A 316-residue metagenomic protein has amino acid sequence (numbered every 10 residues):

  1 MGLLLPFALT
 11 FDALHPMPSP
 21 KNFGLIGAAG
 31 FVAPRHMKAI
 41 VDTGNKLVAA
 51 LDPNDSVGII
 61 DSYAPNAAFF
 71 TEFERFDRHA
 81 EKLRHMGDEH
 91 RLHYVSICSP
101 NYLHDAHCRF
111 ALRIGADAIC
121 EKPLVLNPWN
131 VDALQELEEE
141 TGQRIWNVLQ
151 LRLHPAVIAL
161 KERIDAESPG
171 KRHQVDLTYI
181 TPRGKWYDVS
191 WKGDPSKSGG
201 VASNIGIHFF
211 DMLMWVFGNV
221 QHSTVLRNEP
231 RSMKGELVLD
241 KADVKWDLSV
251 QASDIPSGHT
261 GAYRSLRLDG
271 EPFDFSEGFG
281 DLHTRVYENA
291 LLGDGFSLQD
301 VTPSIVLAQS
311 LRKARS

Functional and structural regions predicted by a protein language model:
G2-A68: N-terminal Rossmann-like dinucleotide-binding module
L3-S19, K82-M86, Y94-S96, E288-S316: C-terminal helix-rich "cap/oligomerization" subdomain common to oxidoreductases
I26-G27, L51, C98, V148 (+1 more regions): Short hydrophobic segments within beta-strands
F69-I119, P123-Q135: Beta-loop-alpha module in the N-terminal Rossmann-like domain of NAD(P)-dependent dehydrogenases, especially those
Y102, V125-K185: A contiguous active-site-proximal alpha/beta segment in oxidoreductase catalytic domains
K185-D254, Q299-V306: Rossmann-like dinucleotide-binding domain that binds NAD(P)(H)
L248-S316: C-terminal active-site/capping subdomain that shapes the small-molecule cofactor and substrate pocket of enzyme
